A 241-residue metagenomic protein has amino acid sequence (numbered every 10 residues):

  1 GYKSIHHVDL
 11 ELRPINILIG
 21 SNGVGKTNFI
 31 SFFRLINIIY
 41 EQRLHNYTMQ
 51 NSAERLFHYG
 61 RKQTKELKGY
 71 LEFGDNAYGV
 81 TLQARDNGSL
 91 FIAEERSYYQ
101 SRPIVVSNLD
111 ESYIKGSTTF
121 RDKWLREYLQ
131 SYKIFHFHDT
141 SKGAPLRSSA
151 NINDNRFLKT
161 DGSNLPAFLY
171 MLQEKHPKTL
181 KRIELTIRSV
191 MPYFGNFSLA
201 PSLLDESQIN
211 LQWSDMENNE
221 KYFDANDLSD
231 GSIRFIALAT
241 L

Functional and structural regions predicted by a protein language model:
G1, I36, V80, L228 (+1 more regions): Conserved RecA-like P-loop NTPase ATPase core
G1, P14, N22, D227 (+1 more regions): Conserved functional loop/turn residues at catalytic and ligand-binding sites
Y2-D9: Pre-Walker A adenine-sensing motif
H7, D75-G79, E220-Y222: Short, mixed charged/polar active-site loops that provide acid/base catalysis or chelate metal/phosphate cofactors
P14-N51, E95-S97, D161, F235-L241: Phosphate-binding glycine-rich loops of NTP-binding sites
I30-L90: Conserved P-loop NTP-binding catalytic core
K68, E72-L199: Electropositive, glycine-dotted interaction segments that contact anionic polymers or phosphate-rich ligands
L185-L241: Conserved ABC ATPase signature
